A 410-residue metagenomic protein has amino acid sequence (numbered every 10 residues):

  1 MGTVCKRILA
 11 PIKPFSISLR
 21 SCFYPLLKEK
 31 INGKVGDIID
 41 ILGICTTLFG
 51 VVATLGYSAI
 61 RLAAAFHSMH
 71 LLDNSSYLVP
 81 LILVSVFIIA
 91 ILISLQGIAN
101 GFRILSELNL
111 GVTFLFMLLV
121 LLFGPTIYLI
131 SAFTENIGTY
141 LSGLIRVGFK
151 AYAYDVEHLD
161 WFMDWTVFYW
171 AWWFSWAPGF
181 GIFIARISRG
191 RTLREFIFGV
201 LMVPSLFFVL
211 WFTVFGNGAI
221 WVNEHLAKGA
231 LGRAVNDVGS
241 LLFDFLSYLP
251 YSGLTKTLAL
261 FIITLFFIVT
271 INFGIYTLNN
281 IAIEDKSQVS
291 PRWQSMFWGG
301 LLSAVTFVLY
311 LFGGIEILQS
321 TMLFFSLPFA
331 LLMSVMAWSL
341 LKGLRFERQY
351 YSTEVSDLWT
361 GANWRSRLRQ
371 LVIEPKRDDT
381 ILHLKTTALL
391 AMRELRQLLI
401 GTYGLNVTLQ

Functional and structural regions predicted by a protein language model:
M1, I17-F49, L71-D73, E107-L110 (+2 more regions): Transmembrane-helix boundary/entry motifs in multi-pass membrane transporters
M1-A64, L92, L121-G124, Y128-A132 (+1 more regions): Transmembrane-helix bundle segments that line or gate the permeation/cavity pathway in multi-pass membrane proteins
M1-L9, I44-L55, V79-V86, R146 (+2 more regions): Hydrophobic, membrane-embedded alpha-helices of multi-pass small-molecule transporters
T3-F15, A64-M69, V86-L108, V120 (+4 more regions): Membrane-water interface regions at transmembrane-helix termini and the short interhelical loops of multi-pass membrane
R7-K34, N100, V222-S247, T277-D285: Flexible loop linkers connecting adjacent transmembrane helices in multi-pass alpha-helical membrane transporters
I8, V120-G143, S205-D237: Extracellular/periplasmic helix-exit of transmembrane alpha-helices
I39-T47, A53, A63, Q96-L122 (+3 more regions): Membrane-interface loop-to-helix entry segments
H70-Q96, L115, W170-I182, P291-F307: Transmembrane alpha-helical segments of multi-pass small-molecule transport proteins
